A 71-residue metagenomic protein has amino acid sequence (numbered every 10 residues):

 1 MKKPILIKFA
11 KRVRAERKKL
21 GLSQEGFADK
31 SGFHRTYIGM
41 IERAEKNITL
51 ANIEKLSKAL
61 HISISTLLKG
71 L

Functional and structural regions predicted by a protein language model:
M1-K19: A short, Lys/Arg-rich alpha-helix, primarily the initiator
K3, K58, K69-L71: Short, charged recognition helix plus adjacent turn of helix-turn-helix-like nucleic-acid-binding domains
K11, G21-L22, I48-A51: Residue-level signal for the short linker/turn that defines the boundary of a DNA-recognition helix
R14, E25, E54: Residues within the helices of the helix-turn-helix
K18, D29, K58: Alpha-helical residues within the helix-turn-helix
G21-M40: Short alpha-helical DNA-recognition segment
N52-T66: DNA major-groove recognition helix of helix-turn-helix/homeodomain DNA-binding modules
